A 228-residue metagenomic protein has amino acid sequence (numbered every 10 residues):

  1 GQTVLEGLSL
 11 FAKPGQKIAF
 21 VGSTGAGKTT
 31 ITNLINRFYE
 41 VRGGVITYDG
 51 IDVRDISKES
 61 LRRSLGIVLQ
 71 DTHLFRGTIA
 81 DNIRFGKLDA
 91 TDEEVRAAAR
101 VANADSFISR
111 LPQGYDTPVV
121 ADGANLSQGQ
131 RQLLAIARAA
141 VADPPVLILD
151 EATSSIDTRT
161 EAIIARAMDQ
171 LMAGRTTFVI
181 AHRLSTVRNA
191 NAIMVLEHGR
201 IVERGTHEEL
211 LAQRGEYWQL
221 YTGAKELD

Functional and structural regions predicted by a protein language model:
G1-D228: ABC-type nucleotide-binding domain
